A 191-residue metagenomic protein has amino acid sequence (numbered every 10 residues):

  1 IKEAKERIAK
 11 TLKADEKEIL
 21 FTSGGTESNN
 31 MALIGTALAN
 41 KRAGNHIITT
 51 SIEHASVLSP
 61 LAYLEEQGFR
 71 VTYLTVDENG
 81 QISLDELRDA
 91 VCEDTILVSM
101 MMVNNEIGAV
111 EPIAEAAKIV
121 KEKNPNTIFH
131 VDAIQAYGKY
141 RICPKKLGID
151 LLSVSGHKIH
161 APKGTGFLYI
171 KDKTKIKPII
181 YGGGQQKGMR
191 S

Functional and structural regions predicted by a protein language model:
I1-S191: Pyridoxal 5′-phosphate
